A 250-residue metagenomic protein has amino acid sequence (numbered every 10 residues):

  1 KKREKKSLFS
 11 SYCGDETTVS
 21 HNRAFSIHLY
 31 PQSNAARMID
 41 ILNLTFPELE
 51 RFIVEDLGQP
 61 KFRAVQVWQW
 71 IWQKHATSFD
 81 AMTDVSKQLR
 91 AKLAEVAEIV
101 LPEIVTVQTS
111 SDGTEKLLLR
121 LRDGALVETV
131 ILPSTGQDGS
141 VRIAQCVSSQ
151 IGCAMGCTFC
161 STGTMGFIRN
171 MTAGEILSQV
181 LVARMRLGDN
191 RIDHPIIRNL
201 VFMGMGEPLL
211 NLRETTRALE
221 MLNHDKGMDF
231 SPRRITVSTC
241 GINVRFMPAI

Functional and structural regions predicted by a protein language model:
K1-K6: Intrinsically disordered, glycine-rich low-complexity segments
L29-I143: Flexible, acidic/Gly-rich N-terminal and inter-domain linker regions that tether and position cofactor-handling modules
T135-R184: Canonical Radical SAM [4Fe-4S] cluster-binding loop centered on the CxxxCxxC motif and its immediate flanking residues
M185-N199, G204-I250: Conserved AdoMet/S-adenosylmethionine-binding subsite of the radical SAM
